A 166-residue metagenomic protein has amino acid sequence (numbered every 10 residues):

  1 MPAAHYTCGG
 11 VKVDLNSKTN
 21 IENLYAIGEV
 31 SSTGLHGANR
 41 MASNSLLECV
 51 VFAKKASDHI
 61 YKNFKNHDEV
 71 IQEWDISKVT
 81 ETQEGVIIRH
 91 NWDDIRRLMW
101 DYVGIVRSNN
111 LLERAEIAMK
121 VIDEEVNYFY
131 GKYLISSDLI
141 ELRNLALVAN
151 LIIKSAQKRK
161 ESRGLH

Functional and structural regions predicted by a protein language model:
M1-H5: Short loop/turn motifs at secondary-structure junctions and domain boundaries
Y6-T7, K12-A26, V30-H166: Glycine- and aromatic-enriched mobile tails/lids
